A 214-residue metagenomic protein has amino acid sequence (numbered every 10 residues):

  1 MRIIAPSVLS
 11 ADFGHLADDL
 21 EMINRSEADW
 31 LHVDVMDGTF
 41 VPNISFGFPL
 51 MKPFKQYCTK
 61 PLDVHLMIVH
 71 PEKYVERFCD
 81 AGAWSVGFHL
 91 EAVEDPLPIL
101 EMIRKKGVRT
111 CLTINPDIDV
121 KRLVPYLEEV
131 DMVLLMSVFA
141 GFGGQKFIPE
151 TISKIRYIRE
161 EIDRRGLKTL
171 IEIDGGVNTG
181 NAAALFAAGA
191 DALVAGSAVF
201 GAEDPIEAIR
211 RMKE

Functional and structural regions predicted by a protein language model:
M1-G87, V93-D95, M102, T110 (+6 more regions): Conserved N-terminal beta1-alpha1 strand-loop-helix module at the mouth
I3, T113, L134-S137, E172 (+1 more regions): Conserved beta-strand segments that form the floor/walls of ligand-binding pockets within enzyme and binding domains
C58, K106, R165-L167: Helix C-cap/helix->beta junction micro-motif
A81, K106, A188: Conserved dinucleotide-binding and phosphotransfer motif residues
H89-E91, N115, M136-F139, G196-S197: Short beta->alpha connector loops at strand-helix junctions that form conserved, small/polar/Pro-enriched
R109-T113, D117: Internal catalytic-core helix/loop-beta-alpha segment that presents or stabilizes conserved functional determinants
F139, K146-A192: Active-site/ligand-binding-proximal alpha/beta "capping" segment
